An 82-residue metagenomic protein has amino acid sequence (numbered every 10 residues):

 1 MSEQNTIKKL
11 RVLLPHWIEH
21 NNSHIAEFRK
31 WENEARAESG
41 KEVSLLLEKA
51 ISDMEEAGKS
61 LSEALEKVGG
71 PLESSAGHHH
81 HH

Functional and structural regions predicted by a protein language model:
S2-W31: N-terminal acidic leader/helix
L14-W17, L65, A76: Generic low-complexity, intrinsically disordered sequence content enriched in small uncharged/hydrophobic residues
H20, L45, A76-G77: Aromatic-enriched hydrophobic runs in primary sequence
E34-G70: Short, charge-rich amphipathic interface segments used for partner binding and complex assembly
E73-H82: Histidine-centered metal-binding segments
